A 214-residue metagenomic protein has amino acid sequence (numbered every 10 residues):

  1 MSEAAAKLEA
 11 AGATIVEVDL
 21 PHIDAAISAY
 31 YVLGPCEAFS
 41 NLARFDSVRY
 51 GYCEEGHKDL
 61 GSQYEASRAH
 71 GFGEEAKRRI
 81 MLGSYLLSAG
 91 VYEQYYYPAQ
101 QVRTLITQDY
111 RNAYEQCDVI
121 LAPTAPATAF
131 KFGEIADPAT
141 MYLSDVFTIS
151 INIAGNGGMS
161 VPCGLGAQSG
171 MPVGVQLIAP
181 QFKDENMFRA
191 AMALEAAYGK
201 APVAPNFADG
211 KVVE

Functional and structural regions predicted by a protein language model:
M1-T14, R44, R78-Q108, Q116 (+1 more regions): Structural helix-boundary/capping segments
S2-A5, V18, P35-C36: Oxyanion/phosphate-interacting regions
A13-Y30: Short connector loops at secondary-structure junctions
H22-I23, D46-I153, P205-V213: Serine-dependent amide/ester hydrolase catalytic core
I27-N41: Charged, often glycine-rich, active-site loop that binds/positions anionic groups
I27-Y31, F132-G133, M171-G174: Short acidic, glycine/serine/threonine-rich loops at helix termini
V32-C36, P138-T140, L177-I178: Short, hinge-like loop/turn segments at secondary-structure boundaries
S40, T148, M192: Active-site phosphate/pyrophosphate- and oxyanion-stabilizing loops and adjacent acidic/basic residues in soluble
